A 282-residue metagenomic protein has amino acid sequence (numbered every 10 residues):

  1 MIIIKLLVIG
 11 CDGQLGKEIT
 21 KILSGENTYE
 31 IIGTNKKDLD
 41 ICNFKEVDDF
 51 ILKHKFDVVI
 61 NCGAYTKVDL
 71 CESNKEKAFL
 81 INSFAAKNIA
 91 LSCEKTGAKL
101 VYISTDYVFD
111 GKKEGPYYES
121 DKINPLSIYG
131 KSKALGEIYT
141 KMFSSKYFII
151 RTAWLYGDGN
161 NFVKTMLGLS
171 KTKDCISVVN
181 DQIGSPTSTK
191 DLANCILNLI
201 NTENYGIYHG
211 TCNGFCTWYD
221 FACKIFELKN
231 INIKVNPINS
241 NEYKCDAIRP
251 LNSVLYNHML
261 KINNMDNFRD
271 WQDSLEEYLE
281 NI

Functional and structural regions predicted by a protein language model:
K5-S24: N-terminal Rossmann NAD(P)H-binding glycine-rich loop of SDR-like oxidoreductase domains
I9, T34, V59-G63, L100-T105 (+2 more regions): SDR active-site strand-loop-helix element
E30-V47: Adenosine-cofactor binding site in Rossmann-like domains, unifying the SAM/SAH pocket of S-adenosylmethionine-dependent
F44-I81: NAD(P)H-binding glycine-rich loop region in Rossmannoid oxidoreductase-like domains and their noncatalytic homologs
L80, F84-N88, K95, V108-I150: Catalytic helix-loop patch of NAD(P)-dependent Rossmann-fold dehydrogenases
I138-P186, K190-D191, L197: NAD(P)-dependent short-chain dehydrogenase/reductase
C195, T202-A247, L251: Mid/C-terminal beta-alpha module of Rossmann-like enzyme folds, strongest in SDR-family dehydrogenases/epimerases
T217-Y219, C223, N239-I282: Conserved C-terminal active-site "lid" loop/helix of NAD(P)H-dependent oxidoreductases that clamps the redox cofactor
